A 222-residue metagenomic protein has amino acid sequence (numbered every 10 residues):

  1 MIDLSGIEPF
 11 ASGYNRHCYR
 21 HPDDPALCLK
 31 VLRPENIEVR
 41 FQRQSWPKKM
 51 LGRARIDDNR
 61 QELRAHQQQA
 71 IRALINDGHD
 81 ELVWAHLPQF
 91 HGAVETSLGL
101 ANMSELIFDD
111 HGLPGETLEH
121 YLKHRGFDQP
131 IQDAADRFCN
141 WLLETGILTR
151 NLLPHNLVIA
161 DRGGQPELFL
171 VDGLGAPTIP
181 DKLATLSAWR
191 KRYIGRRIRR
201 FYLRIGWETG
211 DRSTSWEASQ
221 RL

Functional and structural regions predicted by a protein language model:
M1-P9: Conserved N-terminal boundary motif of the eukaryotic protein kinase catalytic domain
P9, Y14-N76: ATP-binding glycine-rich loop module of kinase domains
R20-D24, T96, L106, A160: Active-site beta-strand termini and strand-to-loop segments that position acidic
D24, G99-L100, P166: Conserved catalytic motifs of the protein kinase core domain
C28-E35, E105-I107, D172-L174: Active-site ExK catalytic segment of metal-dependent nucleases
K48-G52, L122-A135, N140-R150, I159-L222: C-lobe/activation-segment region of protein kinase-like
N76-I131: Conserved structural core of kinase catalytic domains
H86-G92, L148-D161: A short glycine-rich, hydrophobically flanked beta-strand micro-motif that places a catalytic Asp/Glu for divalent metal
